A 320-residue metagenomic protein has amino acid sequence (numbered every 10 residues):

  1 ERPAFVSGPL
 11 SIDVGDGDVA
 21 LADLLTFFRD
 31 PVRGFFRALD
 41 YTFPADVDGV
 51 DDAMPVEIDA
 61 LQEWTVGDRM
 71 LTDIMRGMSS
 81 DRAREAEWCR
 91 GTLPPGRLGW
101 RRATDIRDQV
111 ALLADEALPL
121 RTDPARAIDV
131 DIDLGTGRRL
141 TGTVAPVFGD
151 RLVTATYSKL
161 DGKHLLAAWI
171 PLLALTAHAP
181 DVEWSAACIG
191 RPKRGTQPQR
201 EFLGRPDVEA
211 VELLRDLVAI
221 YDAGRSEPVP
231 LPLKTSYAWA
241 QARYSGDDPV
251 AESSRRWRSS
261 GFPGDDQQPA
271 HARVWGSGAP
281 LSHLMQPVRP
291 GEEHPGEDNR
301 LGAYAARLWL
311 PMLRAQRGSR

Functional and structural regions predicted by a protein language model:
E1-R320: Anion-coordinating catalytic cores for phosphoryl-, nucleotidyl-, and glycosidic chemistry
